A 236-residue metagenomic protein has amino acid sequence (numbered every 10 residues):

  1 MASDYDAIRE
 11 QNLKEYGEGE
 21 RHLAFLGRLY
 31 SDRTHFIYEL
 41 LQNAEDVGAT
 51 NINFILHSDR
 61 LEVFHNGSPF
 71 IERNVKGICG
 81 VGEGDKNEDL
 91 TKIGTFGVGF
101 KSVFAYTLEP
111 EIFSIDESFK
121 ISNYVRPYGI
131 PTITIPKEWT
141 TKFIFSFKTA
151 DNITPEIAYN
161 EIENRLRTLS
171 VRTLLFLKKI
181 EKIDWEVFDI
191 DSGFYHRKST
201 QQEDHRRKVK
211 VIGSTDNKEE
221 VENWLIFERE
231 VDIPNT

Functional and structural regions predicted by a protein language model:
M1-G17, Q42-F96, K101, A105-T236: Interdomain "switch/hinge" adjacent to the Bergerat
R9-E39: Conserved short strand/loop->alpha-helix "switch" segment adjacent to the catalytic nucleotide/phosphoryl-transfer site
